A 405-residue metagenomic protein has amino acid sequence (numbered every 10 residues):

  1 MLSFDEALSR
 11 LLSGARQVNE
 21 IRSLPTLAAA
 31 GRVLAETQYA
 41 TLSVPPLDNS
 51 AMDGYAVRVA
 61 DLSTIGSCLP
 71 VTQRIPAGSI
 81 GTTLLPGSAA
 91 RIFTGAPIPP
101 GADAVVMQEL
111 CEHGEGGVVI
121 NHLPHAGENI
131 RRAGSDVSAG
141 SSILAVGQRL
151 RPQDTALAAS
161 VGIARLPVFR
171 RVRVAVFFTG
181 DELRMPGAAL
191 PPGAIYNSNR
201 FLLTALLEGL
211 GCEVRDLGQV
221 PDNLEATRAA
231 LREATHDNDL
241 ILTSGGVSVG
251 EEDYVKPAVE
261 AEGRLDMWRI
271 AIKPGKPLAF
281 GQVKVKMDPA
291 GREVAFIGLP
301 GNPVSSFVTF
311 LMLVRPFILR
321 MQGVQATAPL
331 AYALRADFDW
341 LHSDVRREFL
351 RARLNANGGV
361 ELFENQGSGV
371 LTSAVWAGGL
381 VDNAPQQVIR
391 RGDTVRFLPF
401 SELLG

Functional and structural regions predicted by a protein language model:
M1-G66, Q325-F349: Short, low-complexity N-terminal leaders and the immediately following helix N-cap/first helix
M1-L8, R22, T26, D48 (+15 more regions): Generic structural signal for well-ordered, non-membrane alpha-helical segments in soluble metabolic enzymes
L2, S13-A15, Y55-D216, E233 (+3 more regions): Short, glycine/charged-enriched hinge/interface segments at domain edges or termini
F4, A164-L299, P303-T309: Helix-rich terminal scaffold detector
S9-E20, A35-Y39, S135, S142-T155 (+11 more regions): Generic secondary-structure signature for well-ordered alpha-helical cores
R22-L27, E36, V137, E260-G405: Flexible glycine/proline-rich
R22-T26, V44-L69, G101-G116, L350-A374: Short beta-strand/loop turn elements enriched in aromatics
L47-D48, G81, L166-P167, L371-S373 (+1 more regions): Replace "in large, NTP-powered and nucleic-acid-processing enzymes" with "in large, NTP-powered factors and other
